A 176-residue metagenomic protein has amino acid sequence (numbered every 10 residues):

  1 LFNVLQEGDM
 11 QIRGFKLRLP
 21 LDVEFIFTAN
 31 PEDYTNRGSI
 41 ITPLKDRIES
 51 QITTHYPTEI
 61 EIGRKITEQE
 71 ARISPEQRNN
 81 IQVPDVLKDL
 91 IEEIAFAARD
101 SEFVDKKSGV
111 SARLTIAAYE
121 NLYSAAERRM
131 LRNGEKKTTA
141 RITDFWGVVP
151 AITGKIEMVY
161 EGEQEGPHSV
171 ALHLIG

Functional and structural regions predicted by a protein language model:
N3-N79, S124-N133: Canonical AAA+ ATPase core
V4, V23, V83-V86, V104 (+4 more regions): Extended aliphatic helical segments
P20-F25, Y34-K45, P57-R64, I81-E92 (+4 more regions): Amphipathic alpha-helical transducer elements in NTP-driven molecular machines
I48, A71, P75, A95-R99 (+2 more regions): Generic secondary-structure transition motif, activating predominantly at the C-termini of alpha-helices
G63-T139: Conserved AAA+ ATPase small/helical "lid" subdomain
E127-G176: C-terminal engagement/docking regions of AAA+ P-loop ATPases
